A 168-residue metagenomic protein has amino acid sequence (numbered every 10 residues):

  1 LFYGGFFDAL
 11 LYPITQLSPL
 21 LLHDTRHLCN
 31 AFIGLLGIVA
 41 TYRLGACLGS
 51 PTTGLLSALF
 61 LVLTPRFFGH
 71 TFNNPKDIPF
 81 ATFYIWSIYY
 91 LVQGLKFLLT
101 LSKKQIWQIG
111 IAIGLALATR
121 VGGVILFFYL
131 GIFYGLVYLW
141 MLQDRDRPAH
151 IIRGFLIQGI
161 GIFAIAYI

Functional and structural regions predicted by a protein language model:
F2-P19, A31-F32: Short hydrophobic/aromatic helix or loop-helix immediately within or flanking a transmembrane segment in polytopic
R26-I33, S57, K76, I113-L117 (+2 more regions): Alpha-helical transmembrane segments of multi-pass integral membrane proteins
L28-L36, L63, I78-W86, F127-F128 (+1 more regions): Membrane-embedded alpha-helical segments of multi-pass membrane proteins, especially the transmembrane helices
L28-L48, T52, W86-Y90: Transmembrane-helix motifs of polytopic, lipid-linked glycan transferases
A40, P79-L99, A112: Specific aromatic-rich, kink-prone transmembrane helix
S57-V62, G69, I85, Y89 (+2 more regions): Short helix- or helix-capping micro-motifs that position conserved polar/aromatic residues at function-defining sites
R66, F72-P79: Short acidic/glycine- and proline-prone juxtamembrane loop motifs at membrane-interface regions of multi-pass membrane
Q93-K104, L126-F163: Perimembrane helix-loop-helix junctions
